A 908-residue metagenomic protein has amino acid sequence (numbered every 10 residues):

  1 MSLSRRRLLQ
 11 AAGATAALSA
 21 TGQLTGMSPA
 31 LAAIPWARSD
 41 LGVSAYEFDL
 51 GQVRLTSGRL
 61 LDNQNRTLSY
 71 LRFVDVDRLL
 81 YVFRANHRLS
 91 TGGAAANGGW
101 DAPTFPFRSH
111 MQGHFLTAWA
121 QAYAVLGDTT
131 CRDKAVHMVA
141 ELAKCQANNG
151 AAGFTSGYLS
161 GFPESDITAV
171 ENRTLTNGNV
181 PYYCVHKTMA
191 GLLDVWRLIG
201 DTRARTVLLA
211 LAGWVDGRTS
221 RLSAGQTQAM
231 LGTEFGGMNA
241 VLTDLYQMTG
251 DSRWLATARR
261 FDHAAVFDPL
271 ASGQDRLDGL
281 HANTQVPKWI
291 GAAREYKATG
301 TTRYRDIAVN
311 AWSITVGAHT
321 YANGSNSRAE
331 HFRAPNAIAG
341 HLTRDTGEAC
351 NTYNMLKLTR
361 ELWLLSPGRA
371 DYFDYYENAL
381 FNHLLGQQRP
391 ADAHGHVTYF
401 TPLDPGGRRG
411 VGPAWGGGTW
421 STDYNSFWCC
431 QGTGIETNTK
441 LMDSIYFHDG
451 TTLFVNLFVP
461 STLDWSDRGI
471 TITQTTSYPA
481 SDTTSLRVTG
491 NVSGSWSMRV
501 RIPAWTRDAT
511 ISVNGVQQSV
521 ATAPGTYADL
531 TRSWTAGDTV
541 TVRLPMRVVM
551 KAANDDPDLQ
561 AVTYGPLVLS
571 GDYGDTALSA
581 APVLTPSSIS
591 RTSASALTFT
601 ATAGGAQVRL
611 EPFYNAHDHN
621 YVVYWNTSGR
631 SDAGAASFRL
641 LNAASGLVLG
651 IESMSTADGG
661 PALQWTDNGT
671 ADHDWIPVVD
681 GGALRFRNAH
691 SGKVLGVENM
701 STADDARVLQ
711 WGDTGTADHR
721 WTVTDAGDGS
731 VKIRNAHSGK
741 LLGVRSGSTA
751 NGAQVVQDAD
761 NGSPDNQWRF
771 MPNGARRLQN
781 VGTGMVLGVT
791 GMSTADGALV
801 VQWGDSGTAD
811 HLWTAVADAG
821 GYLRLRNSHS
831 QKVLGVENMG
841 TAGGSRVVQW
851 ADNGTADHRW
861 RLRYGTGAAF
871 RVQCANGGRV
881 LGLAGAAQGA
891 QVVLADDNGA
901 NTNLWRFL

Functional and structural regions predicted by a protein language model:
R7-P29: N-terminal export signals
Q23-D49: C-terminal segment of N-terminal export signals and the immediately downstream linker at the start of the mature
N63-A95, A135-F154, T206-S223, R253-G273 (+2 more regions): Long, well-ordered core segments of solenoidal/helical folds
Y81-F105, S156-N179, A229-L245, S272-R294 (+2 more regions): Carbohydrate-binding/catalytic loop surfaces
N97-D101, F105, Y123-R260: Extended ligand-binding groove/face enriched in aromatic
F107-A124, V180-W196, L231-Q247, L280-K297 (+2 more regions): Well-ordered alpha-helical segments within folded domains of soluble proteins
A258, A308, F373-Q387, D392-R487 (+4 more regions): C-terminal beta-rich recognition modules with glycine/proline-rich loops and embedded aromatic residues
D632-L908: Lectin-like carbohydrate-binding module/patch detector with strong preference for beta-trefoil
